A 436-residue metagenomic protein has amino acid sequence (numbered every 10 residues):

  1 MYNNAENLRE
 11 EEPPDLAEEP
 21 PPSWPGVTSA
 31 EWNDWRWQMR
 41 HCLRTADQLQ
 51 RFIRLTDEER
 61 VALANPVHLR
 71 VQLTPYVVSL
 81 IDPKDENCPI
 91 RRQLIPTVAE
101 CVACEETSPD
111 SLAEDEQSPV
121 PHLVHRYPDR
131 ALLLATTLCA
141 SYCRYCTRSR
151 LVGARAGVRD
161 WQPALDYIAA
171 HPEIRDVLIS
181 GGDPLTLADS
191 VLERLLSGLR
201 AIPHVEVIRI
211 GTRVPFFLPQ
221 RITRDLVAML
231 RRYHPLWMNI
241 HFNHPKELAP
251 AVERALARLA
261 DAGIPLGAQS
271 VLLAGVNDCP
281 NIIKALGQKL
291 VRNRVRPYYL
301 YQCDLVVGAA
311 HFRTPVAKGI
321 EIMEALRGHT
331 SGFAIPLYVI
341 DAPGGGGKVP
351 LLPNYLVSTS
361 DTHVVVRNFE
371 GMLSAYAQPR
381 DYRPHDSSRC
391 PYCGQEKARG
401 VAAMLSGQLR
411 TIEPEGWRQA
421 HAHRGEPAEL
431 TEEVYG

Functional and structural regions predicted by a protein language model:
M1-H125: Flexible, acidic/Gly-rich N-terminal and inter-domain linker regions that tether and position cofactor-handling modules
Y2, L8-D15, D115-P119, Y127-D129 (+1 more regions): A short, charged
R70-L73, S118-R148: N-terminal pre-triad scaffold of radical SAM enzymes
V77, C143, Y298: Conserved, mostly hydrophobic/aromatic
L133, V177-I179: Hydrophobic positions in the central parallel beta-sheet of the AAA+
C146-V158: Iron-sulfur (Fe-S) cluster-binding segments and ferredoxin-like electron-carrier domains, especially [2Fe-2S]
Q162-A170, I174-D176, L185-T330: Conserved AdoMet/S-adenosylmethionine-binding subsite of the radical SAM
M323-I412, G416: C-terminal accessory regions of radical SAM enzymes
